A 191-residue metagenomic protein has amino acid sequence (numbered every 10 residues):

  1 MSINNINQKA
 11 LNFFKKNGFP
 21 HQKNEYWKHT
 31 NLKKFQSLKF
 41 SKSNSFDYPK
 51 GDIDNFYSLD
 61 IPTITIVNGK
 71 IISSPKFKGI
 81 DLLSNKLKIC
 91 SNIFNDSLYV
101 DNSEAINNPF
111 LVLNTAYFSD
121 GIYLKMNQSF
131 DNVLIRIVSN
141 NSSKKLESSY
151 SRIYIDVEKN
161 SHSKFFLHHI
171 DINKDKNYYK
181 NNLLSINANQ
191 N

Functional and structural regions predicted by a protein language model:
M1-N191: Glycine-rich and polybasic anion-binding loops at the starts of cofactor/ligand-binding domains
